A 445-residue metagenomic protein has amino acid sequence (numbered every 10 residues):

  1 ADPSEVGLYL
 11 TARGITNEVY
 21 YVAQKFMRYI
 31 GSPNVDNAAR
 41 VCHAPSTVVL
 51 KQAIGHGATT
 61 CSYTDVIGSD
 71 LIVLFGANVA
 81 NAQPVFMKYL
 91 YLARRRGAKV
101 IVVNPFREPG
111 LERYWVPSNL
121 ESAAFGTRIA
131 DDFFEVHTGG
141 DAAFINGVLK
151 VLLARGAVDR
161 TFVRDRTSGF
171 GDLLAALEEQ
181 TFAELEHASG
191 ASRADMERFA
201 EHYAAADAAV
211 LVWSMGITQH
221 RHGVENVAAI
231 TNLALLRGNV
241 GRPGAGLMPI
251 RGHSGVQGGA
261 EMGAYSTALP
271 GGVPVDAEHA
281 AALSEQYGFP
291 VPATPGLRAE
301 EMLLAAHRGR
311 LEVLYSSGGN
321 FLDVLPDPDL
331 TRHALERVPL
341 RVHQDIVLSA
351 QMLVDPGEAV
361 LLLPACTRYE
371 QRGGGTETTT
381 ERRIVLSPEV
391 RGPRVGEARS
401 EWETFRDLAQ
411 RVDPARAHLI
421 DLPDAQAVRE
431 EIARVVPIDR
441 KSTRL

Functional and structural regions predicted by a protein language model:
A1-G255, G259-M262, L269-P270, P274 (+1 more regions): Cofactor-pocket helix-loop regions in the catalytic cores of large enzyme subunits
